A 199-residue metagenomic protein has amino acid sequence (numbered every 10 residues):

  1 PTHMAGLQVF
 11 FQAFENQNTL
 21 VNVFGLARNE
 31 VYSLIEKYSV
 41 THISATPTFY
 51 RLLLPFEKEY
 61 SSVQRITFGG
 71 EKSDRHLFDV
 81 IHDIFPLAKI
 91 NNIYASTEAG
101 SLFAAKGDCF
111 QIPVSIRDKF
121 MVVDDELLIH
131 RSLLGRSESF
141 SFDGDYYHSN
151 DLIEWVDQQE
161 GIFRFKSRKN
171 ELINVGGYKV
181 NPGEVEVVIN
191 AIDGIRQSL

Functional and structural regions predicted by a protein language model:
P1-L52, N91: AMP-binding/adenylate-forming
H3, D74, E154: Nucleotide-sugar-dependent glycosyltransferase donor-binding/catalytic pocket residues
L20-N22, S44, R65-F68, N174: Short catalytic-loop micro-motif centered on adjacent basic/acidic residues
H42, L54-F110, K119: Gly/Ser/Thr-rich phosphate-binding loop
I43, G144, N150-L199: AMP-binding/adenylate-forming catalytic core of the ANL superfamily
T48, E71-K72, L133: Alpha-helix/helix-capping structural signal
K119-H148, L152-E154: AMP-binding/adenylate-forming core of the ANL superfamily
